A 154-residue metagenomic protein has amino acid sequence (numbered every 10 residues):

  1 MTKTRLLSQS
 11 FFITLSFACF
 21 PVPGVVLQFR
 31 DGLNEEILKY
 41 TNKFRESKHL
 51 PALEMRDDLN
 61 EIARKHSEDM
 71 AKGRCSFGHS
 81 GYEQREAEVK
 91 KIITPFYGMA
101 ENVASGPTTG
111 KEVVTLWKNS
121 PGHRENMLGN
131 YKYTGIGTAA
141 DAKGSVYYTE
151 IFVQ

Functional and structural regions predicted by a protein language model:
T2-F11: Bacterial N-terminal signal peptides that target proteins for export
S10-A18: Bacterial N-terminal signal peptides
C19-Q154: Functional surface patches built around histidine and acidic residues
